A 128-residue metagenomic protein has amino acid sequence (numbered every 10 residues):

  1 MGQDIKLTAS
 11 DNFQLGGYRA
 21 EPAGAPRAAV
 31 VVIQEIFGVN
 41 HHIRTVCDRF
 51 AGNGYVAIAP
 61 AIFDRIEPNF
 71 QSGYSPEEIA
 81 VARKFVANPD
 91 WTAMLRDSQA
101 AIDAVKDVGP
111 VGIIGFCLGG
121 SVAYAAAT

Functional and structural regions predicted by a protein language model:
M1-T128: N-terminal cap/leader regions of alpha/beta-hydrolase-fold enzymes, predominantly small-molecule hydrolases
